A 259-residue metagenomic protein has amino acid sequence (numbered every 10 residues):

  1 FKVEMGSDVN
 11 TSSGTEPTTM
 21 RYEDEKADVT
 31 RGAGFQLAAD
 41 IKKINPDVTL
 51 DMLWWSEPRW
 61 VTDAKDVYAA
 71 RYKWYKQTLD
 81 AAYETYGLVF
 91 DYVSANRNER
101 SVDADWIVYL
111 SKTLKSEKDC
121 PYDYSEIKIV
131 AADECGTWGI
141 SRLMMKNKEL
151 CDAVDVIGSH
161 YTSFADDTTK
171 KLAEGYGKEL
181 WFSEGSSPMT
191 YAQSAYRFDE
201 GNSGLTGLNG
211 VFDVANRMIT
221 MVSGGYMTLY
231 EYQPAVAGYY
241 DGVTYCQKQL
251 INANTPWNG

Functional and structural regions predicted by a protein language model:
F1-F90, A95, A104, V108 (+1 more regions): N-terminal catalytic cores of secreted or lumenal carbohydrate-active enzymes
V9-G14, P58-D63, W138-I140, M189-Q193 (+1 more regions): Short acidic/His/Gly/Ser-rich catalytic and metal-binding motifs that mark active-site loops of diverse hydrolases
S13-M20, C120-P121, I251-N258: Surface-exposed intrinsically disordered loops and tails
T15-M20, Y109-L110, M144-N147, A195-G201 (+1 more regions): Short secondary-structure boundary/capping segments
F35-A39, T168-K171, M218: Short amphipathic alpha-helical segments and helix-helix/interface helices
W54-W55, V93-N96, D133, Q233-A237: Acidic carboxylate-rich catalytic motifs and surrounding loops in phosphoryl-/glycosyl-chemistry enzymes
A69-Y92, R97-Q193, V211-A215: Active-site neighborhood of glycoside hydrolase catalytic domains
F182, S186-G259: Aromatic/acidic polysaccharide-binding cleft in carbohydrate-active enzymes
